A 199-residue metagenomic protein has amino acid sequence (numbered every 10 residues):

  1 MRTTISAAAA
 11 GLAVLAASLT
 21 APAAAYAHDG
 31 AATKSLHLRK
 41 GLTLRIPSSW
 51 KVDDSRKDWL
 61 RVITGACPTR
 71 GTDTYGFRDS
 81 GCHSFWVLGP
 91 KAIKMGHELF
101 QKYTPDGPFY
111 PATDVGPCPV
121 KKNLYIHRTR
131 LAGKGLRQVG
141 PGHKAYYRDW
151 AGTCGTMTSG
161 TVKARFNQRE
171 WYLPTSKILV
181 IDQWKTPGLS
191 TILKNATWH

Functional and structural regions predicted by a protein language model:
M1-A27: Secretory targeting and sorting signals
Y26-R39: N-terminal low-complexity, Pro/Thr/Ser-rich intrinsically disordered segments that act as propeptides or flexible
S35, T43, N167-E170: Well-ordered beta-strand positions in beta-sheet-rich domains
R39-D58: Proline-anchored loop/turn motifs at beta-strand termini and strand-loop-strand connectors
W50, L173-H199: Surface-exposed amphipathic alpha-helical segments
R56-S176, Q183-P187: Conserved polar/disulfide-associated segments of primarily extracytoplasmic proteins
